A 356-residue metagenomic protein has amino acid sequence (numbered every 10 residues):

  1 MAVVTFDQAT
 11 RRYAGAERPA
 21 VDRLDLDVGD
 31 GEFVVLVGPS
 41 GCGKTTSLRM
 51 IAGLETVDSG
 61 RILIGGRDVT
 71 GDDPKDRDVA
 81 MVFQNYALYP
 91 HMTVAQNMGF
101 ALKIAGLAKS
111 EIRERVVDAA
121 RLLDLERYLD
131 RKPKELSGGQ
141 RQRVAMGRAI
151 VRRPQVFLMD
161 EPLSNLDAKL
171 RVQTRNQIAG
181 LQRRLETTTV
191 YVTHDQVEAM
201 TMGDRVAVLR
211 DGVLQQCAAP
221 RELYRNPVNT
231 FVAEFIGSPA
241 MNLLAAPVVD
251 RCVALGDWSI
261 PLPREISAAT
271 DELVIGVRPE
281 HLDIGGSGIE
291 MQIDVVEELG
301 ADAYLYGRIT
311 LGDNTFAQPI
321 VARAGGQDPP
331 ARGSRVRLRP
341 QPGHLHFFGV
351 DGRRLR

Functional and structural regions predicted by a protein language model:
M1-V3, R11-R23, D72-D76: A short, flexible loop at the N-terminus of ABC-type nucleotide-binding domains that lies
T5, D27, L63, R337-R339: ABC ATPase nucleotide-binding domain
L24-V35: Pre-Walker A (P-loop) beta-loop-beta motif of ABC nucleotide-binding domains
V37-P39: The feature captures the beta-strand-to-loop junction immediately N-terminal to the Walker
A52: Helix-to-loop junction immediately C-terminal to a conserved catalytic motif
G60-D68: Conserved ABC transporter NBD signature motif
G71-F231: ABC ATPase nucleotide-binding domains
P239-M241, R251-R356: Non-catalytic connector elements of ABC transporters
